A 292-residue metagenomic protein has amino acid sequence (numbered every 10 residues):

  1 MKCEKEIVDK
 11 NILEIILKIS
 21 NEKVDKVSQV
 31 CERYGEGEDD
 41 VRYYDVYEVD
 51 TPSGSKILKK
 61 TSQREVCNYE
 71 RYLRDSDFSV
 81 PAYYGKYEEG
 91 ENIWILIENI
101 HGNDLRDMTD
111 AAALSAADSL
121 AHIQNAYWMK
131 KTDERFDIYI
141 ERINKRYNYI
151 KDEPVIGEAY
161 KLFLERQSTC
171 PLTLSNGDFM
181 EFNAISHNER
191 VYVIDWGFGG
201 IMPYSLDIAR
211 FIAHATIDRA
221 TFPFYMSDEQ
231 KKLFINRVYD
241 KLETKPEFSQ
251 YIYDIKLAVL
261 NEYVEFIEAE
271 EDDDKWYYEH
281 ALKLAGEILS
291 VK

Functional and structural regions predicted by a protein language model:
M1-G35: Juxta-kinase regulatory segment immediately upstream of eukaryotic protein kinase catalytic domains
E38-D50, F163-L206: Active-site acidic catalytic loop and adjacent metal/ATP-binding pocket of ATP-dependent phosphoryl transfer enzymes
G54-N92, R106-H122: A conserved alpha-helical element in kinase catalytic cores
L73, Q124-W128, T216: Protein kinase-like catalytic domain
E91-N103: Conserved short submotifs of the Hanks-type protein kinase catalytic core that shape the nucleotide-binding pocket
H101-Y139, P154-E158, Q167: Conserved kinase catalytic-core helix
I208-T244, L257-W276: Active-site activation/catalytic loop segments of kinase-like enzymes and analogous catalytic loops in related
